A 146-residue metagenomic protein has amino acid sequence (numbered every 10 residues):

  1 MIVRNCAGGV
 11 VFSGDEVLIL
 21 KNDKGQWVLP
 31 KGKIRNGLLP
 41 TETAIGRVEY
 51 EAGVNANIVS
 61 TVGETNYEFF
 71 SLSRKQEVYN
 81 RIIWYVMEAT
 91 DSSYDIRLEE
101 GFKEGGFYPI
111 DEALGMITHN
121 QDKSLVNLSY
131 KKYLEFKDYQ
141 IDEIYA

Functional and structural regions predicted by a protein language model:
M1-L29: N-terminal strand-loop-strand
A7, V17, K21, Y79 (+3 more regions): N-proximal short alpha-helices
G14, T90, K131: Residue-level marker of positions within ordered structural domains that often coincide with functionally constrained
E16, I45, N127-Y130: Generic alpha-helical hydrophobic packing signal
Q26, N36, D142-A146: Functional cleft and adjacent loop/helix regions within the main domain that mediate ligand binding or catalysis
I34-S124: Unchanged
G115-A146: Charged phosphate-binding loop/patch that engages nucleotide di/tri-phosphates or the phosphate backbone of nucleic
